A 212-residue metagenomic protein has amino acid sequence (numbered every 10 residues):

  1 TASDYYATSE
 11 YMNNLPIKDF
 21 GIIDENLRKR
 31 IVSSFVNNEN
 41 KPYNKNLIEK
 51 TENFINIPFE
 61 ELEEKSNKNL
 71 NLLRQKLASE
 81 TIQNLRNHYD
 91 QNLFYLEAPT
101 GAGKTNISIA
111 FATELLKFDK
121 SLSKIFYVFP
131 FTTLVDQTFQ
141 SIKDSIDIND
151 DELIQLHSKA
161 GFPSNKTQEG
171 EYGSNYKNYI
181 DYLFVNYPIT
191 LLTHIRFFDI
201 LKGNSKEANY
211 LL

Functional and structural regions predicted by a protein language model:
T1-E61, S145: N-terminal accessory nucleic-acid engagement/regulatory domains that precede and modulate ATP-driven motor cores
F54-E97: Conserved pre-motif I regulatory segment
Y89-T113: Walker A/P-loop
Y89-Y95, S123-K124, N186-P188: Pre-Walker A (Motif I) flank of P-loop NTPase domains
E114-S123, D147-N149: Post-Walker A helix-loop "phosphate-sensing" segment adjacent to the P-loop in P-loop NTPases
L122-I146, Q155-G161: Conserved Walker A/P-loop ATP-binding site and its immediately adjacent core in helicase/helicase-like ATPase domains
I148-K206: Inter-Walker segment of RecA-like/P-loop motor cores
A208-L212: Post-DEXD/H (motif II) to motif III coupling segment of the RecA-like Helicase ATP-binding lobe
